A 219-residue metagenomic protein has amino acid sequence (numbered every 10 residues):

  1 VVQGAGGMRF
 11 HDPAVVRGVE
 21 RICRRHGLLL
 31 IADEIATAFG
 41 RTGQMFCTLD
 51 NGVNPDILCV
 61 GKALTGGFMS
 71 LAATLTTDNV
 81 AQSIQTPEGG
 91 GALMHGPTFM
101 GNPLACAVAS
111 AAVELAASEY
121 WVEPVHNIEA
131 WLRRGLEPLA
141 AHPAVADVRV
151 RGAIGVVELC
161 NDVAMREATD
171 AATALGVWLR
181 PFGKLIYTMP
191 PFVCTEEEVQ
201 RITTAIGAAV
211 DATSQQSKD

Functional and structural regions predicted by a protein language model:
V1-D219: Conserved N-terminal phosphate-binding loop of PLP-dependent enzymes in the Aspartate aminotransferase
